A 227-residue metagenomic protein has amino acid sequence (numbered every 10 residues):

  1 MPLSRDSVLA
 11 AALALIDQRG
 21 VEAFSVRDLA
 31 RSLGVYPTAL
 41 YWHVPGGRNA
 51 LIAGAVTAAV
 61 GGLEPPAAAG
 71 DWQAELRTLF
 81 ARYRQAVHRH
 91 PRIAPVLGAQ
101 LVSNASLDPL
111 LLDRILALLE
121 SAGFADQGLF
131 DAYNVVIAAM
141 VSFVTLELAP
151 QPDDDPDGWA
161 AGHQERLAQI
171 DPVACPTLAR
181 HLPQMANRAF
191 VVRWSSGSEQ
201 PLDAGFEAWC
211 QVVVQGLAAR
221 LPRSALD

Functional and structural regions predicted by a protein language model:
M1-R5: Short, Lys/Arg-enriched anionic-surface-contact patches
S7, A11, L15-A50: Helix-turn-helix
S7, D28, A50, T78 (+5 more regions): Amphipathic alpha-helical interaction segments
V8-I16, A55, A59, Y83 (+2 more regions): Short hydrophobic clusters on alpha-helical segments that form packing/core surfaces in small helical domains
H43-V44, G54, A132: Residues in the recognition helix of alpha-helical DNA-binding motifs
E64-L110, D126, Y133-V136: Hydrophobic alpha-helical connector segments
L111-M140, V144-L167, A218-A225: Hydrophobic alpha-helical bundle segments that form small-molecule/ligand-binding pockets
A149-D227: C-terminal peripheral helix-coil segments that are non-catalytic and often amphipathic
